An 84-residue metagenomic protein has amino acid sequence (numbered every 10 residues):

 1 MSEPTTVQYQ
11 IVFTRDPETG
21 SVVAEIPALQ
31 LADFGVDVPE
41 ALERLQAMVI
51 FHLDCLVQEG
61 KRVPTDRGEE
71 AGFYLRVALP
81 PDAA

Functional and structural regions predicted by a protein language model:
M1-Q10, P39-A84: Short, charged, surface-exposed hinge/linker loops at domain edges that act as mobile lids or interdomain connectors
T14-A28: Short aromatic-glycine-(Arg/Gly/Cys) micro-motifs in beta-strand/loop hairpins
E18, L31, D82-A84: Generic "edge-of-domain/loop-turn" microfeature
I26-E40: A short, exposed loop/beta-hairpin motif centered on an aromatic-Gly-Thr core
